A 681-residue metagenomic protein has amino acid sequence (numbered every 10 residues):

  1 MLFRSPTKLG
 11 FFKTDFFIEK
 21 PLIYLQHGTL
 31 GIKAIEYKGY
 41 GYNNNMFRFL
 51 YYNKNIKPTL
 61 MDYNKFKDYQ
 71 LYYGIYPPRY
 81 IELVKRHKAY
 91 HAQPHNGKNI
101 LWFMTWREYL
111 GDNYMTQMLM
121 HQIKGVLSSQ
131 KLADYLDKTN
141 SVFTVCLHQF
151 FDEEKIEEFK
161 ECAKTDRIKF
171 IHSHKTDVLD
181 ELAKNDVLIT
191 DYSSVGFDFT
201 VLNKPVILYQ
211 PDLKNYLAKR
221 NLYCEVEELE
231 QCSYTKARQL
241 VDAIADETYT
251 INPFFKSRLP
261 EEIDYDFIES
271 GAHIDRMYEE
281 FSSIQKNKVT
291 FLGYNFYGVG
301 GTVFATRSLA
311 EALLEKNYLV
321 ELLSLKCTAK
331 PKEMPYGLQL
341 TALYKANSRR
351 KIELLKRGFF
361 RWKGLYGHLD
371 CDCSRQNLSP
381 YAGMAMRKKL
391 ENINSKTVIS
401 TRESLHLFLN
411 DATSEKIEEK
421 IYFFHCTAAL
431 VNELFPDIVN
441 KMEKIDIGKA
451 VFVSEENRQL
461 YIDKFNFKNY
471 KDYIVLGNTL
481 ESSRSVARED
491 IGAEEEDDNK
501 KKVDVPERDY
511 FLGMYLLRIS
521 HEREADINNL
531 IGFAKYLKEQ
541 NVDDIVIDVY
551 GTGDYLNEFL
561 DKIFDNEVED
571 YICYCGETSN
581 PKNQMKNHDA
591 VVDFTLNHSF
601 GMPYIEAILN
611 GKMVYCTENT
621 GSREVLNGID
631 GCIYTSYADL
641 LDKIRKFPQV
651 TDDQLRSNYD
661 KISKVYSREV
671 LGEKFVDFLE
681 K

Functional and structural regions predicted by a protein language model:
M1-L83, Q376-A385, K389, V398 (+2 more regions): Active-site and donor-binding regions of nucleotide-sugar-utilizing enzymes
I23, L188-I189, P205-L217, M613-C616: Short hydrophobic beta-strand element within catalytic cores of glycosyltransferases and related nucleotide-activated
F49-Q70, F408-L409, D446-Y473, L480-R484: A short, active-site helix/loop in glycosyltransferases that binds the activated sugar's phosphate group
P94-T116, N287-L292, V451, E494-A525 (+1 more regions): Conserved donor-binding/catalytic core segment of Leloir-type glycosyltransferases
L110-Q130, G300-S308, F511-G513, H521-Y536 (+1 more regions): A conserved mid-protein helix/loop that constitutes part of the nucleotide-sugar donor-binding site
E157-S173, N557-E577: Nucleotide-activated donor-binding/catalytic signature segment of Leloir-type glycosyltransferases, i.e., the conserved
C232-A237, G628-A638, R645-T651: Conserved acidic donor-binding segment of nucleotide-sugar-dependent glycosyltransferases
L596: Aromatic "clamp/platform" in nucleotide-sugar-dependent glycosyltransferases that forms part of the donor/acceptor
